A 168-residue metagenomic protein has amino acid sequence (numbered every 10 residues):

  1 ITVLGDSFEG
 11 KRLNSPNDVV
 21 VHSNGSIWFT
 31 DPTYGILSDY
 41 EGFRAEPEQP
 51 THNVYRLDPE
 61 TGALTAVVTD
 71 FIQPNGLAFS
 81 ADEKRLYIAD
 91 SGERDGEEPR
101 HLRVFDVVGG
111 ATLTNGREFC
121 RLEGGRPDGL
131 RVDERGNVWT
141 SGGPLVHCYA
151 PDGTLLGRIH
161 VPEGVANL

Functional and structural regions predicted by a protein language model:
I1-K11, N17-H22, T33, L37-E41 (+1 more regions): Glycine/small-residue-rich loop that forms an oxyanion/phosphate-binding "nest" at active or ligand-binding sites
T2-E9, A63-V68, N115-R121, T154-I159: A short beta-strand motif characteristic of beta-propeller blades
E9-I27, E48-N53, L64-R85, R94 (+2 more regions): Beta-rich, blade/repeat-based domains predominating in secreted/periplasmic proteins but also intracellular
F29-Q49, A89-E98: Short, conserved, GDST-rich strand-edge loop motifs in beta-rich repeat architectures
G35, G62, G110, G153-T154: Short coil/turn linkers that define WD40 beta-propeller blade boundaries
N53-Y55, H101-R103, L145-H147: A short loop-to-beta-strand structural motif that recurs across blades of beta-propeller domains
D58, D106, Y149-A150: Structural recognition of the beta-propeller blade-terminating site
V104-T112: Short loop/turn segments immediately following beta-strands, especially the blade-tip and inter-blade linker loops
